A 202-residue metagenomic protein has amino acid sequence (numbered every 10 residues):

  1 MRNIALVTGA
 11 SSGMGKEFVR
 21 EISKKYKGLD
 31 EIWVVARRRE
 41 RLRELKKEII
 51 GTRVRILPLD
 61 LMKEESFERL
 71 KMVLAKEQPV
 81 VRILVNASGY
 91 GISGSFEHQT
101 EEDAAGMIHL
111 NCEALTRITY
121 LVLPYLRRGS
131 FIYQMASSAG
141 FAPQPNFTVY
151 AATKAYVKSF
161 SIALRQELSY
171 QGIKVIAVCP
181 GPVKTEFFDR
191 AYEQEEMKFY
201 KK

Functional and structural regions predicted by a protein language model:
S11-S12: Conserved glycine-rich cofactor-binding loop
Y26-E44: Conserved glycine-rich Rossmann-like NAD(P)H-binding loop of the short-chain dehydrogenase/reductase
A87-I92: Conserved NAD(P)H cofactor-binding loop of Rossmann-fold oxidoreductase domains
S95-F96, T100-I108: Substrate-binding pocket helix/loop in short-chain dehydrogenase/reductase
T119, T153: Active-site helix of classical SDR
S137: Residue(s) in the substrate-gating loop at a strand-loop-helix junction that position the organic substrate next
Q166-K202: SDR active-site lid
